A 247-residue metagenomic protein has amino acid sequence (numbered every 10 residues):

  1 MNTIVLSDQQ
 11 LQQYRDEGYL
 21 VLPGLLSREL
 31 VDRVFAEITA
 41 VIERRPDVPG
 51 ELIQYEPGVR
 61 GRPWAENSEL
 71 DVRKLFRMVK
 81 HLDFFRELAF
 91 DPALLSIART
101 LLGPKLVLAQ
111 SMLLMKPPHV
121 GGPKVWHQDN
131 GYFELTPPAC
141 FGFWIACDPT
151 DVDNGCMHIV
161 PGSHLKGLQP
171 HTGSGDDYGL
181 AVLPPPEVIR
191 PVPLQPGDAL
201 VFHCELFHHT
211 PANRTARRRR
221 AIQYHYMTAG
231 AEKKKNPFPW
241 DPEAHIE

Functional and structural regions predicted by a protein language model:
M1-E17, P23-W126, P239, E243-H245: Non-heme Fe(II)-dependent double-stranded beta-helix
R28, Y132, H208: Glycine-rich nucleotide phosphate-binding loop and flanking beta-alpha elements of Rossmann-like dinucleotide-binding
R33-E37, V41-R44, V48-L52, G61 (+3 more regions): Non-heme Fe(II)/2-oxoglutarate
L82-E87, P185-R190, T210-P211: Active-site rim elements
D83, D91, N130, L200 (+2 more regions): Hydrophobic small-molecule pocket/channel-lining residues, especially in calycin-type beta-barrels
S96-I97, V120-V192, A231-W240: Catalytic core of non-heme Fe(II) oxygenases with the double-stranded beta-helix
Q110-L113, F143-I145, I222-Y226: A structural signal for short, well-ordered beta-strand segments
